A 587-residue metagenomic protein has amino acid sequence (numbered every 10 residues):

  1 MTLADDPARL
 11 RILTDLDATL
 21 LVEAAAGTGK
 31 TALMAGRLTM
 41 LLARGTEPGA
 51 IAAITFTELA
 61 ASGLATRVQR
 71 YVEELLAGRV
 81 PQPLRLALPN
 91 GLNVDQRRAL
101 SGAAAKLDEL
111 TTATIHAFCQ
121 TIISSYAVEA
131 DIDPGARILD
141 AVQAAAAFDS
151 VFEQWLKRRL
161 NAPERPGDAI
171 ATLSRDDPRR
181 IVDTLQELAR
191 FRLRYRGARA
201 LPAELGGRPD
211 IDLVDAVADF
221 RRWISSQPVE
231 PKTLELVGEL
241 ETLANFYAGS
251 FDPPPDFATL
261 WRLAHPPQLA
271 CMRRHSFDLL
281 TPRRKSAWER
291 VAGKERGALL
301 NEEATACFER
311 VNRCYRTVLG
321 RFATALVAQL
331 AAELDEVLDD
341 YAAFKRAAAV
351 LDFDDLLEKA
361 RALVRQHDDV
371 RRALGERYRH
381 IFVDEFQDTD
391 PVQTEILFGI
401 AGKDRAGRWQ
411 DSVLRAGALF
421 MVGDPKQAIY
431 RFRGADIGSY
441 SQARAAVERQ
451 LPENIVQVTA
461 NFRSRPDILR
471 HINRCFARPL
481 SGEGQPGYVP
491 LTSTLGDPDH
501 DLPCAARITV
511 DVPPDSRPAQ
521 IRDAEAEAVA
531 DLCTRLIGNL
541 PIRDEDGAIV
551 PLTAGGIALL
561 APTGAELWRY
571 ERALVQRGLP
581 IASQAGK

Functional and structural regions predicted by a protein language model:
M1-T66, R70, D140-V142, A146 (+8 more regions): Conserved motor-region signature of P-loop NTPase helicases/translocases
D15-L20, T55, L59, V72-P267 (+4 more regions): Conserved ATP-dependent motor core of P-loop NTPases, especially the RecA-like helicase ATPase domain
A25, A50, I181-L351, R449-E453 (+3 more regions): Conserved ATP-driven helicase/translocase motor core recognized via long, highly charged RecA-like/P-loop NTPase domain
L64-A65, V80, R316, L326 (+5 more regions): Nucleic acid-machinery interaction/catalytic patches
L110-C119, F382-E385, V422, T563-E566: Conserved helicase core region in the C-terminal RecA-like lobe
A113-C119, L330-R379, V392-Q393, K403-D404 (+1 more regions): Conserved helicase/translocase P-loop NTPase motor core
T114, G135, D352, N454-R463: Phosphate-binding beta-loop-alpha motif at adenosine-nucleotide cofactor sites
E129-R137, R321, Y341-R346, I455-V458 (+1 more regions): Short hinge/gating elements
